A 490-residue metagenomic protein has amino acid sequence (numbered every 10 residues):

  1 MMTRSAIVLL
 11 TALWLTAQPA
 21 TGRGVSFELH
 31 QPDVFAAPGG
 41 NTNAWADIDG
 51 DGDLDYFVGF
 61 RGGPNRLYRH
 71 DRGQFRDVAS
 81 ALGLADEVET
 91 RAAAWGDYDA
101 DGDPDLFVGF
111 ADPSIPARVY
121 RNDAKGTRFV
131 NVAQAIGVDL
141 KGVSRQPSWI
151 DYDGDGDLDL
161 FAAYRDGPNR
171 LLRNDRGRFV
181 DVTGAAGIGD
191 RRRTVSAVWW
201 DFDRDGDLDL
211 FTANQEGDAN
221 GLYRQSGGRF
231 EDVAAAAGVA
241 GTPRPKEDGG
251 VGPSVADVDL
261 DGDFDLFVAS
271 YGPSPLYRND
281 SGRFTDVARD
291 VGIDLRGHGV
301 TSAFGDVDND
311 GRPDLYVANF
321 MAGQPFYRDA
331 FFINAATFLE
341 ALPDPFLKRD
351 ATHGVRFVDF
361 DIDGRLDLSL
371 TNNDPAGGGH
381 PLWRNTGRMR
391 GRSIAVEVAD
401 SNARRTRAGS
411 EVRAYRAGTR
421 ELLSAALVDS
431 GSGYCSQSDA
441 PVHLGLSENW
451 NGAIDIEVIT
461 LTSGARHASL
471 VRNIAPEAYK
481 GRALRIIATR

Functional and structural regions predicted by a protein language model:
A6-T16: Bacterial N-terminal signal peptides
A20-P38, R69-V88, R121-G142, R173-R192 (+6 more regions): Blade-edge motifs of beta-propeller repeat domains
P32-F35, A322, F338-R356, F360-R490: Gly/Ser/Thr/Pro-enriched helix-cap/hinge segments flanking short amphipathic alpha-helices
D33-G63: Beta-strand-rich domains and repeat architectures in extracellular enzymes and scaffolds, especially beta-propellers
N41-G50, R91-A100, S144-G154, V195-R204 (+6 more regions): Beta-propeller blade termini
D51-F60, L106-F110, L160-A163, L210-N214 (+4 more regions): Hydrophobic beta-strand segments that make up the repeating blades of beta-propeller and related beta-repeat
G63, D112-S114, G167, E216-D218 (+3 more regions): Short glycine/acidic-enriched loop and turn motifs that connect beta-strands
D139-L172, R176-Y223, G227, D232-A235 (+4 more regions): Solenoidal tandem-repeat scaffolds enriched in leucines and small polar residues
